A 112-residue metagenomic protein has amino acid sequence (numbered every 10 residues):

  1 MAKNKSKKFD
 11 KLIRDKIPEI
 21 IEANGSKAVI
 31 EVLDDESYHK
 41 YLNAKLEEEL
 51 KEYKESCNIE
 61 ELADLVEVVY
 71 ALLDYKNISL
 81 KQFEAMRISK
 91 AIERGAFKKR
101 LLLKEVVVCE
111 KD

Functional and structural regions predicted by a protein language model:
M1-D112: Flexible "arm" and connector segments at domain edges
